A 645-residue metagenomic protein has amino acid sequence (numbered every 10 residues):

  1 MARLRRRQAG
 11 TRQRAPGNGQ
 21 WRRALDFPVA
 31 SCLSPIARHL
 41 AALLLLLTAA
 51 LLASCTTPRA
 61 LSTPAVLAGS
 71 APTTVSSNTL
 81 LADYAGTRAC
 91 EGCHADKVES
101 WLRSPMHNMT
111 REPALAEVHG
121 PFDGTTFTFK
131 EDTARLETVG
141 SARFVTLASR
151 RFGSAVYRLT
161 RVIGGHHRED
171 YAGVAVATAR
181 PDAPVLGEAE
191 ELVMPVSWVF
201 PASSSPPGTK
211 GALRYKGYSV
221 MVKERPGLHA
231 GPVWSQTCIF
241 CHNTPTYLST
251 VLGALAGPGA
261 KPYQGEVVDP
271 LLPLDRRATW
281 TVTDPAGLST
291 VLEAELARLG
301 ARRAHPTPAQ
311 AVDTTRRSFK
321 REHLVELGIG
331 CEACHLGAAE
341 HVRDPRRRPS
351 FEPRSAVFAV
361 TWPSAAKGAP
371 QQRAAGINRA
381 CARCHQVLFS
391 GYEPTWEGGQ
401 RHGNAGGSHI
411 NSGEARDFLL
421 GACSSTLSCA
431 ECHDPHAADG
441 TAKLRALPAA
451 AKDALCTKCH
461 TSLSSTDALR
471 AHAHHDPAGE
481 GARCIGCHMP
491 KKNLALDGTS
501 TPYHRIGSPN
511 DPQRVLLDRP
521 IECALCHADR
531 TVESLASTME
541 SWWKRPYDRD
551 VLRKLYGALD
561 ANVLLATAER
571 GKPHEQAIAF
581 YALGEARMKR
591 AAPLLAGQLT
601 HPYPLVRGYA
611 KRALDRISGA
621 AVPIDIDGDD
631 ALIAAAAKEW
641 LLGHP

Functional and structural regions predicted by a protein language model:
R12-A24, L33-S34: Short polybasic linear motifs
C32-L44: Bacterial N-terminal signal peptides that target proteins for export
A53-S54: C-terminal motif of bacterial Sec signal peptides marking the signal peptidase cleavage site
P64-T74, N78-L81, R88, D96-H166 (+5 more regions): Primarily the internal scaffold of c-type cytochrome electron-transfer domains, especially repeated/multiheme c-type
A558-T567, M588-T600, G619-G628: Amphipathic alpha-helical scaffolding segments comprising HEAT/armadillo-like alpha-solenoid repeats
A568-H574, L599-L605, D627-A636: Short coil turns that connect the paired helices of HEAT/ARM alpha-solenoid repeats
A579, A610-K611: Conserved hydrophobic register position within alpha-solenoid helical repeats
